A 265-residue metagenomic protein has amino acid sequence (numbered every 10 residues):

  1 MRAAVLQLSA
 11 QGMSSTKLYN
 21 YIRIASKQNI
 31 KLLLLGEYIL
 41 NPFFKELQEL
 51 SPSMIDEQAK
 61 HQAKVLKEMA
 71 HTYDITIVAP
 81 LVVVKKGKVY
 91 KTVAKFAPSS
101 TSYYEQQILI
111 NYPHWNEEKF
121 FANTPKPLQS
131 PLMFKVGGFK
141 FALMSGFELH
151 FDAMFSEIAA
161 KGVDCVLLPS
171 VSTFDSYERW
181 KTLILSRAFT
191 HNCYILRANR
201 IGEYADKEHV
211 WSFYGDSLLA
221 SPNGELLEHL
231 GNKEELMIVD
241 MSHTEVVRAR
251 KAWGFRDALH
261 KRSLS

Functional and structural regions predicted by a protein language model:
M1-G12, L34, E105, F139-E148 (+1 more regions): Active-site-proximal beta-strand elements of phosphoester/diester hydrolases
S14-I24, H150-S156: Short, acidic/polar
Y19-P98, S102-Q106, T173-R187: Cys-nucleophile CN-hydrolase/nitrilase-fold catalytic domain and related Cys-dependent amidase chemistry that acts on
I55-V78, H150-L236: CN hydrolase (nitrilase-like) catalytic-core segments centered on the catalytic cysteine and neighboring Lys/Glu
A79-L81, K91-K95, L132-F134, R197 (+2 more regions): Short beta-strand scaffold segments in enzyme catalytic cores
V84-K161, D175-S176, R248-G254: Active-site catalytic loop in hydrolytic enzyme cores
T92, T101-Q106, L168, H229-L230 (+1 more regions): Residue-level detector of high-confidence beta-strand sites
V246-S265: A conserved C-terminal secondary-structure "cap"
